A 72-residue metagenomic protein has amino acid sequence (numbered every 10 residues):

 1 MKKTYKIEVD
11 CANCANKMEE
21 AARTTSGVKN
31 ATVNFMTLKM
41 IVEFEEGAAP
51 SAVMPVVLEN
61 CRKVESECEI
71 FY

Functional and structural regions predicted by a protein language model:
M1-Y72: Flexible metal-binding regulatory segments at protein termini and peripheral loops
